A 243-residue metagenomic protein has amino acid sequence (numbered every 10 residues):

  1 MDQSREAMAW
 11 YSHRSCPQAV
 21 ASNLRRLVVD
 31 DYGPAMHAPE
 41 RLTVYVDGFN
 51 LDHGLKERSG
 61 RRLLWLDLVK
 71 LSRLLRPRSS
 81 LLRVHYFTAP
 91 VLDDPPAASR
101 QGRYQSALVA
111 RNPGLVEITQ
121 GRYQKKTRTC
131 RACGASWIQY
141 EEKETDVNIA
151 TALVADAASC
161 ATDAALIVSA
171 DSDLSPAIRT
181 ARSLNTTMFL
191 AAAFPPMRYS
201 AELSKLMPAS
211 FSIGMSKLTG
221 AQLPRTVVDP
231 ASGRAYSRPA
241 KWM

Functional and structural regions predicted by a protein language model:
D2-Q3, A38, A235: Intrinsically disordered, low-complexity regions enriched in Ser/Pro/Gly/Gln/His and often acidic
Q3, L27-V28, K143: Exposed, low-complexity/repetitive linear segments and helix-based recognition motifs, biased toward charged/polar
E6, Q18, R26-L27, P34 (+4 more regions): Residue-level marker of intrinsically disordered, low-complexity segments enriched for small/polar residues
A9-Q139, F189-A191: Domain-level signal for Mg2+-assisted phosphodiester chemistry and nucleotide/NA-binding surfaces in nucleic-acid
E117-M243: Nuclease catalytic cores that cleave nucleic-acid phosphodiester bonds, predominantly acidic two-metal-ion
